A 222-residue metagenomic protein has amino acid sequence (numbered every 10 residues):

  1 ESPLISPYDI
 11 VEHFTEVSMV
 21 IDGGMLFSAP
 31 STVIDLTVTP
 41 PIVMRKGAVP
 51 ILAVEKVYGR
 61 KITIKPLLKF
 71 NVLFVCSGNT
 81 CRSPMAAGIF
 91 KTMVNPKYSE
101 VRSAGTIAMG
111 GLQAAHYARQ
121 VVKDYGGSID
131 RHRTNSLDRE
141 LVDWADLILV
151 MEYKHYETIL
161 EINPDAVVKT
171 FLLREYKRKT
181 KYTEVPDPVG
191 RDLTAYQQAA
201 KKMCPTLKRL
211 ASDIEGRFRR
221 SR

Functional and structural regions predicted by a protein language model:
E1-L73: Active-site-adjacent structural elements in enzyme catalytic cores
L26, P50, A108, H155-Y156: Alpha-helix capping/helix-boundary segments
T32, A53, I89, T158-E161: Phosphate- and divalent-cation-binding pockets in alpha/beta enzyme and binding domains that engage nucleotide-derived
T37-I42, Y153, E157-R222: Phosphate-binding/catalytic loops
P40-I42, D143-I148: Short active-site oxyanion
R45, V150-M151: Short beta-strand scaffold positions
L67-W144, S212-R219: Conserved active-site segments centered on acidic
S83, M151-E152: Replace "coordinates the UDP/GDP/TDP-sugar" with "coordinates nucleotide-activated sugar donors
